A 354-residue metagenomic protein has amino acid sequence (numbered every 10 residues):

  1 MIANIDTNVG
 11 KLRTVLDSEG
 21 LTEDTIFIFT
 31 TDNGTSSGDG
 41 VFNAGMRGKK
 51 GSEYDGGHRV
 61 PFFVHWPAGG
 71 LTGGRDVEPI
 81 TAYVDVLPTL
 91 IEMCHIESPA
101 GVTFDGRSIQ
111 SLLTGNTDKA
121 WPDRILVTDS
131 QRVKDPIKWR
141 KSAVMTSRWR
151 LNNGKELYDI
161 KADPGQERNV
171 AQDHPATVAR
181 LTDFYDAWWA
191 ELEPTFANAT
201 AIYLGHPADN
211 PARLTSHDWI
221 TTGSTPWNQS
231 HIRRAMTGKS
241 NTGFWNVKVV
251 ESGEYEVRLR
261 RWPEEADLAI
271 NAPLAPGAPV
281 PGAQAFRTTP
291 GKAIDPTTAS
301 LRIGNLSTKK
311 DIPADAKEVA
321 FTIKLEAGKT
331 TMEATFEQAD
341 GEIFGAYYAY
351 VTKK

Functional and structural regions predicted by a protein language model:
I2-I5, D76-Y83, V102, H174 (+1 more regions): Aromatic-acidic/polar surface patches that form glycan- and anion
I2-I5, V9, I26-T31, P61-F62 (+5 more regions): Beta-strand elements within well-structured catalytic alpha/beta cores of enzymes that handle phosphate/sulfate esters
N4-N43: Metal-dependent active-site segment of extracytoplasmic phospho-/sulfohydrolases and closely related
V9, R13, D17, L87-I91 (+6 more regions): Non-transmembrane alpha-helical segments in soluble domains of secreted/periplasmic/extracellular proteins
T35-E53, L71-R75, P79, V84-L87 (+4 more regions): C-terminal cap/loop subdomain of S1 sulfatases and analogous C-terminal strand-loop tails that border
F63-G73: The feature captures the short pre-catalytic strand/loop hairpin that immediately precedes and shapes the active-site
H65-P67, I160, Y350-K354: Short beta-strand-to-coil "C-cap" segments at the C-terminal boundary of structured domains/repeats, marking
V86, V170-K354: Long, internal low-complexity/basic segments
